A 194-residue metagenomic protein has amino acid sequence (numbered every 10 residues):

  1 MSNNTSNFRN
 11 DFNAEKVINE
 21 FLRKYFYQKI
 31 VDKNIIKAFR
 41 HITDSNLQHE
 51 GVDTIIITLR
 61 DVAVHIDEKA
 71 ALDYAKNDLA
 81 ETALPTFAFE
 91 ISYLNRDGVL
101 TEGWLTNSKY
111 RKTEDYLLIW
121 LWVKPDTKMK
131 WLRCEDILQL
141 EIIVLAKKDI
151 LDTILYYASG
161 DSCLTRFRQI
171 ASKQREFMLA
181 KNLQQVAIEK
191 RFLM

Functional and structural regions predicted by a protein language model:
M1-G51, I57-H65, A70-M194: Nucleic-acid endonuclease domains
